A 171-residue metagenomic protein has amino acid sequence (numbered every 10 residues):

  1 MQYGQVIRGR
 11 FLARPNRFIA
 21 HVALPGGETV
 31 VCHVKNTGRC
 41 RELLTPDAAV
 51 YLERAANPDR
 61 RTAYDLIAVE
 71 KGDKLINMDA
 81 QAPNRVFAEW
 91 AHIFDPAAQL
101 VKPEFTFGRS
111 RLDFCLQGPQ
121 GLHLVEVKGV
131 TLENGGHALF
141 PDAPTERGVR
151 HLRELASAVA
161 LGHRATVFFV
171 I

Functional and structural regions predicted by a protein language model:
Y3-A13: Structural detector for short beta-strands of small beta-barrel domains
G9, L112-D142, L155: Conserved catalytic cores of phosphodiester-cleaving nucleases, focusing on short active-site segments
A13, R54-D59: Short, charged beta-turn/beta-strand-edge "cap" motif at the junction between a beta-strand and an adjacent loop
N16-H21: Short aromatic-glycine-enriched beta-strand elements
E28, T45-A48, A56-N57, N134-H137 (+2 more regions): Long C-terminal interaction/binding lobes of large macromolecular proteins
T37-Y51: Short nucleic-acid-contacting surface segments enriched for D/E, G, S/T with interspersed K/R
R41, G72-P103: Acidic-basic catalytic patches of nuclease active cores, encompassing PD-(D/E)XK and other metal-cofactor nuclease
N57-K74: OB-fold/S1-family single-stranded nucleic acid-binding modules
